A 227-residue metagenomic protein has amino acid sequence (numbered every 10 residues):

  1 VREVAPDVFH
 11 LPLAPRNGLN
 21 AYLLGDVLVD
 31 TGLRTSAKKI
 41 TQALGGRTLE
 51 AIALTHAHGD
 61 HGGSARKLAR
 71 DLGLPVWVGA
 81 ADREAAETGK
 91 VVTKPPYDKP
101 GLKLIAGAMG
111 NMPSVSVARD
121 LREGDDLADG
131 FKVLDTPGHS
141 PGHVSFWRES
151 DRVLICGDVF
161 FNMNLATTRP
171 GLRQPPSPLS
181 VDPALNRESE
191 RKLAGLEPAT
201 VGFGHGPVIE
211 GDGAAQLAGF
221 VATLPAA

Functional and structural regions predicted by a protein language model:
V1-R47, S145-G157, N162: Conserved beta-strand hairpin/beta-sheet module of binuclear metal-dependent hydrolase folds, prominently
P6-P12, V29-G32, I52-T55, F131-D135 (+1 more regions): Short, flexible loop segments at the rims of nucleotide/cofactor-binding pockets, characterized by
V27-V29, A53, V76, V153-I155 (+1 more regions): Residue-level marker for buried hydrophobic side chains located in beta-strands that build the well-ordered beta-sheet
R34, D126-L127, K132-P137, P141-A215 (+1 more regions): Metallo-beta-lactamase
T41-E123: Active-site HxH/HxHxD metal-binding segment of metal-dependent hydrolases
P75-A80, Q216-A227: Core catalytic region of metal-dependent phosphoesterases/phosphodiesterases, especially metallo-beta-lactamase-like
